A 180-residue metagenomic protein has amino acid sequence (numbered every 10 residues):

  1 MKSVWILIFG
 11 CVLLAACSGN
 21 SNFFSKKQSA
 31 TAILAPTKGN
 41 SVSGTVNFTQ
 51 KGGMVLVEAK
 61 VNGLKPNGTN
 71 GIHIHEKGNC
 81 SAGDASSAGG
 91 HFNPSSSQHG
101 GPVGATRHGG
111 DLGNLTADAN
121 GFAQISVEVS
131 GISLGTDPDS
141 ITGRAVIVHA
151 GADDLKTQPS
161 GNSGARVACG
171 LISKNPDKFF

Functional and structural regions predicted by a protein language model:
W5-A15: Bacterial N-terminal signal peptides
A15-T69, I74-F180: N-terminal leader/targeting pre-sequences
